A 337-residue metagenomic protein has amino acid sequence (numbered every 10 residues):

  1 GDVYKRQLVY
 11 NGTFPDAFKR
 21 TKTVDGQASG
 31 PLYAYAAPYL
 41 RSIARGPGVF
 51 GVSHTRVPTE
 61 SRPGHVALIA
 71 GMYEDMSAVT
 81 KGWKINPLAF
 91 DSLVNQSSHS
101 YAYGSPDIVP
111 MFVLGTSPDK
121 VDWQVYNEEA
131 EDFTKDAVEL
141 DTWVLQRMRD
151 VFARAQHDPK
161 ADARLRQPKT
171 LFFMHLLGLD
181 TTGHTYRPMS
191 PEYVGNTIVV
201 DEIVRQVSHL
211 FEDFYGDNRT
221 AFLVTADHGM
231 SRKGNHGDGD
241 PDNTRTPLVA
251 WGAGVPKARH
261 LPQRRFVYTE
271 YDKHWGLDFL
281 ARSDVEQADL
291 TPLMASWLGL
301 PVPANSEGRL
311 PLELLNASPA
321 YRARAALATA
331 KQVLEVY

Functional and structural regions predicted by a protein language model:
V3-Y4: Short, small-residue-biased leader/transition segments that mark boundaries at the very start of proteins
L8-V9, K233: Short N-terminal helix/helix-N-cap motif within the alpha/beta-hydrolase-1
V9-K169, G178-H184, V285-A317: Active-site-proximal alpha/beta segments of enzymes that process anionic O-linked groups
Y39-I43, A89-L93, V199, I203-F214: Catalytic-core regions built around general acid/base machinery
N86-P87, A102, P106-E139, K160-L165 (+4 more regions): Membrane-interface soluble catalytic domains
D141, F172, T197-V200, V204: Aromatic/hydrophobic pocket-lining residues that form the small-molecule binding cavity in soluble enzyme cores
L171-H175, L223, V249: Structural motif
H175-D180, A250-G254: Short, small-residue-rich loop/turn micro-motifs
